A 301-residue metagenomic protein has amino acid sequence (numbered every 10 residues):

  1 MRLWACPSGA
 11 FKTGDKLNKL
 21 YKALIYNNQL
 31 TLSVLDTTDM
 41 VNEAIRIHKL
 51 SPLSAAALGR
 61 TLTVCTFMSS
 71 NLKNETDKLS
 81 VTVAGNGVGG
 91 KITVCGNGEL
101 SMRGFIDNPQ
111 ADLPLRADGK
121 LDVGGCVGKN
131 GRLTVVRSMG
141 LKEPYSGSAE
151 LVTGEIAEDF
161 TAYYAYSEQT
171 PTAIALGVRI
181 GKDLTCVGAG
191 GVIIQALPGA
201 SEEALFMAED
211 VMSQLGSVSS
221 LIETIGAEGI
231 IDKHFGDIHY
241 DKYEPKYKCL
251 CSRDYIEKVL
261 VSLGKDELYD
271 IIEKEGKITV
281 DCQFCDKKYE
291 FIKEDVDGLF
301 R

Functional and structural regions predicted by a protein language model:
P7-G9, G14-Y240: Interaction interfaces in information-processing and related assembly proteins
M212-R301: Cys/His-clustered metal-coordination modules, chiefly Zn-binding fingers
